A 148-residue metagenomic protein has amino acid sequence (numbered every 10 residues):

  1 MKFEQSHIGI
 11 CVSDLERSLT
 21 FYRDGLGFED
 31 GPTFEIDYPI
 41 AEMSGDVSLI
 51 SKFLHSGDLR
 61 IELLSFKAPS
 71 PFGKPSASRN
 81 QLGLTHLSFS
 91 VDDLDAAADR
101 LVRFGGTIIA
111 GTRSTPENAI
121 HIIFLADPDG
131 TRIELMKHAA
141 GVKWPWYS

Functional and structural regions predicted by a protein language model:
E4, S48-I50, G83, A119: Exposed loop/turn and edge beta-strand positions of beta-sandwich/beta-sheet ligand-binding modules
C11-D58, R103: Core segments of cupin and vicinal oxygen chelate
V12-E16, S56-L59, S65-R132: Vicinal oxygen chelate
G31-T33, G111, L135: Residue-level detector of high-confidence beta-strand sites
D37, G141-S148: A short, polar/charged loop-to-alpha-helix boundary motif
P39-A41, A119-I120, S148: Short secondary-structure boundary/hinge segments and terminal tails
P116, A139-V142: A short acidic/small-residue loop/turn micro-motif
